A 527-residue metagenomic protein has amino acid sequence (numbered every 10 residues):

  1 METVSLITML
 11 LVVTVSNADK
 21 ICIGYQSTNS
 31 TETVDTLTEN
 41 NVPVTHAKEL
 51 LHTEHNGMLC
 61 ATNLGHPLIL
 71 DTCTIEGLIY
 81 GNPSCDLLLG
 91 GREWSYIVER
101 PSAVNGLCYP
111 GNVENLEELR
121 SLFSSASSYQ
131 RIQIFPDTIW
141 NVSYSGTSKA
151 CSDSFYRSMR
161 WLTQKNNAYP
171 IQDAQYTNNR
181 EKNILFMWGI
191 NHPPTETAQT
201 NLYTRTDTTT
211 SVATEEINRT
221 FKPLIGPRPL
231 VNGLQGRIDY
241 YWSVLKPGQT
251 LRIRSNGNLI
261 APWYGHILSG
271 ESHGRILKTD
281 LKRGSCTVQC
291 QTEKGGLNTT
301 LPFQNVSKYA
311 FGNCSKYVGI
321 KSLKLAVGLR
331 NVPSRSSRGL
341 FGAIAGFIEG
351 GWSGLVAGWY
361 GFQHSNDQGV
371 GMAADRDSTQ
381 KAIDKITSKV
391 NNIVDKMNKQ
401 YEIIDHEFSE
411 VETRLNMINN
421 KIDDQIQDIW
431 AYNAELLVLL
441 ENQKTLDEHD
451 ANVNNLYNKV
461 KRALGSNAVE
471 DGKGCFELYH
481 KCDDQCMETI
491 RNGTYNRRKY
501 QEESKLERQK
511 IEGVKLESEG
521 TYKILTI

Functional and structural regions predicted by a protein language model:
E2-A18: Cleavable N-terminal signal peptides of Sec/SRP-targeted secreted and luminal proteins
V13-T14, G351, G493: Generic recognition of well-structured, leucine-rich alpha-helical segments and adjacent helix-turn regions within
V13-V15, K149, N179, T197 (+2 more regions): Short linear motifs centered on Gly/Pro in flexible linkers and helix caps
Q26-N178, L185-I190, Y203-R205, T209-A261 (+4 more regions): Membrane-inserting hydrophobic helices used for pore formation or membrane fusion
T195, G342-N467: Heptad-repeat coiled-coil amphipathic alpha-helices that mediate oligomerization/assembly
T279, G284-P333: Function-dense linear segments that define catalytic or interfacial modules in macromolecule-processing proteins
K321-G351: Membrane-penetrating hydrophobic segments
